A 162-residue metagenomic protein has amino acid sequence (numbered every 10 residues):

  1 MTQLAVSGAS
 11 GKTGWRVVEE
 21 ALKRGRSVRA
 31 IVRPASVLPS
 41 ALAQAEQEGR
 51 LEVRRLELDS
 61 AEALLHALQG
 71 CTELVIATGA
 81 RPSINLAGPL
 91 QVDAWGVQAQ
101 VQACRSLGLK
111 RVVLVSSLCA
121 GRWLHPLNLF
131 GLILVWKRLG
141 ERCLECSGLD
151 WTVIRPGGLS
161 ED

Functional and structural regions predicted by a protein language model:
T2-R26: N-terminal Rossmann NAD(P)H-binding glycine-rich loop of SDR-like oxidoreductase domains
L4, S36-S106, G121: NAD(P)H-binding glycine-rich loop region in Rossmannoid oxidoreductase-like domains and their noncatalytic homologs
S7, L22-A35, R81-S147, T152: Conserved Rossmann-fold NAD(P)-dependent oxidoreductase catalytic core, especially the SDR/UDP-sugar
G11, V37, A120, E161: Active-site micro-motifs of SAM-dependent methyltransferase domains
V17-E20, R29-A30, A67, T78: Structured catalytic core of nucleotide-sugar glycosyltransferases
V32, R55, R155: Short loop/edge segments at beta-strand edges and connector loops that shape dinucleotide/nucleotide cofactor-binding
T152-D162: Flexible, glycine-rich beta-alpha linker
